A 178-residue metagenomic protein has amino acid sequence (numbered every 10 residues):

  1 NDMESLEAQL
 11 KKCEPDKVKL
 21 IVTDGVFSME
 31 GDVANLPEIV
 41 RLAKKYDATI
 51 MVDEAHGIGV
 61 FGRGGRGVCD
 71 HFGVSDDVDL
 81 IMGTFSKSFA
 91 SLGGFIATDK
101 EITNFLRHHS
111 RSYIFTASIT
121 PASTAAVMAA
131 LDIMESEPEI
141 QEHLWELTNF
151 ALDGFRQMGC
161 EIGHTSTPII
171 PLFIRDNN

Functional and structural regions predicted by a protein language model:
N1-V52: Active-site phosphate-binding strand-loop segment of PLP-dependent enzymes
M3-S5, G25-E30, G57-V60, Y113-I114 (+1 more regions): Short, small-residue-enriched loops and turns at beta-alpha junctions that line or gate enzyme active sites
K19, M82, T116-A117, C160-S166: Short beta-strand
D70-F105: Active-site PLP attachment segment
L92, S110-I119: A short glycine-threonine-serine/GTX helix/turn-capping micro-motif
S118-E137, H143, L147-L152, R156-Q157: Structural motif of enzymes handling amino- and sulfur-group chemistry
E142-A151, Q157-N178: Conserved PLP-binding catalytic core of the aspartate aminotransferase-like
